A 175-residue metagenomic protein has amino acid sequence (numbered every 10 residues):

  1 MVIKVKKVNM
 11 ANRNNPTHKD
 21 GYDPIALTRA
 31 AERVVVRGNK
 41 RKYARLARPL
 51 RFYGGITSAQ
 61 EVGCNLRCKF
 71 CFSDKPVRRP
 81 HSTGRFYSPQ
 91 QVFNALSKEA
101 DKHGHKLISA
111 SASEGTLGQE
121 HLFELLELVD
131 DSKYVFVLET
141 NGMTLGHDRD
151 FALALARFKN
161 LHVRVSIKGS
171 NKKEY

Functional and structural regions predicted by a protein language model:
V2-N65, K69, S73-P80: N-terminal [4Fe-4S]-dependent radical SAM core
A31-G38, R85-F86, V137-G142: Short linear motifs at secondary-structure transitions and domain/linker junctions
A59, Y87, E120: Conserved active-site and cofactor/substrate-binding residues in soluble primary-metabolism enzymes
V62, L66, F70-S73, V92 (+2 more regions): Bulky hydrophobic/aromatic packing residues
S73-P76, R85, F123: "Short basic amphipathic alpha-helical interaction patches in structured regions
P80-H81, Y175: A generic structural signal for short coil/turn motifs at secondary-structure boundaries
S82-A95: Short cysteine/histidine-rich metal-coordination sites, predominantly Zn2+-binding motifs
F93-L107, S111-Y175: Conserved AdoMet/S-adenosylmethionine-binding subsite of the radical SAM
